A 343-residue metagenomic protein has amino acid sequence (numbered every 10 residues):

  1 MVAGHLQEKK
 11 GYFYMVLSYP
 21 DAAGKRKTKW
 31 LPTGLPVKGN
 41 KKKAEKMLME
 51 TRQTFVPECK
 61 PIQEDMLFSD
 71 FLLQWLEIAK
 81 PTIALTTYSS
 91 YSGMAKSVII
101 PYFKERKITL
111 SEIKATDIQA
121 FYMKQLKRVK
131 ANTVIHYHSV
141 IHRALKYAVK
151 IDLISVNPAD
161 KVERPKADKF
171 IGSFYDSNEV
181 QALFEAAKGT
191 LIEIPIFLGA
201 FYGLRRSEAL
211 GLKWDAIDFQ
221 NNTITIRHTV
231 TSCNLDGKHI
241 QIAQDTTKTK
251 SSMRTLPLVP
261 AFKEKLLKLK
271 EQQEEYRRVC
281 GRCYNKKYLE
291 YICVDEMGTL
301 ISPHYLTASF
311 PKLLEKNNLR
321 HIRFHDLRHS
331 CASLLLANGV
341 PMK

Functional and structural regions predicted by a protein language model:
M1-K10: Short N-terminal "domain-start" leader segments that mark the transition from disordered tails or signal peptides into
K9, Y14-V16, R164, S177-N178 (+2 more regions): Conserved tyrosine-mediated DNA breakage-rejoining catalytic core shared by Y-recombinases
K9-Y12, Y19-T116, L269-Y288, T299: N-terminal DNA-binding module of tyrosine recombinases/phage integrases
V37-N40, L76-L153, K169, L300-Y305 (+1 more regions): N-terminal core-binding DNA-recognition domain of tyrosine site-specific recombinases/integrases
T51, F55, V98-F103, I141-V149 (+3 more regions): Hydrophobic recognition helices of helix-based DNA-binding modules
I99, I118, I141-A144, D152 (+7 more regions): Conserved hydrophobic/aromatic pocket- or pore-lining residues that grip, position, or stack substrates in active sites
A131, I135, K150, I154-V156 (+6 more regions): Basic, Lys/Arg- and aromatic-enriched nucleic-acid-binding interface segment
Q181, E185, G189-I192, Y202 (+3 more regions): Short, basic (Lys/Arg/His-rich) helix/loop patches that form interaction surfaces in the mid-to-C-terminal regions
